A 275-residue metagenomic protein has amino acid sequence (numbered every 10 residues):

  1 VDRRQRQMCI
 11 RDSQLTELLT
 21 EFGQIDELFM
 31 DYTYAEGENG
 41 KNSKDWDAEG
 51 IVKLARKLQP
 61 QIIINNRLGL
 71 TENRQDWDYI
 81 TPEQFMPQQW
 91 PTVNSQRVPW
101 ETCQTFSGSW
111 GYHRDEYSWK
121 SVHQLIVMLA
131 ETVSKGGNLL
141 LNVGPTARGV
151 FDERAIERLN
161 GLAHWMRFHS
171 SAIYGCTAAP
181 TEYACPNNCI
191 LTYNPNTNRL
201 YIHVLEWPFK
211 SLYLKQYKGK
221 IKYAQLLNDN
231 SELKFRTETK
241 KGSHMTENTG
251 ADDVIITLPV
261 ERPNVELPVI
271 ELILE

Functional and structural regions predicted by a protein language model:
V1-I10: Single conserved hydrophobic/aromatic residue that forms the stacking wall/gate of nucleotide- or nucleobase-binding
E17-Q59, I63-T105, G149-R158, P186-L191: Substrate-binding cleft/loops of secretory-pathway carbohydrate-active enzymes
L28, G136, I202, I270: Conserved, mostly hydrophobic/aromatic
Q96, W100-E101, S107-F168, G175-I190: Aromatic/acidic polysaccharide-binding cleft in carbohydrate-active enzymes
R167-K218: Surface beta-strand/loop "capping" patches
L191, N230-V254: Extracellular/luminal ectodomains and secreted, surface-exposed scaffolds of diverse proteins
Q216-E232: Solvent-exposed beta-hairpin/edge-strand motifs
S243-E275: C-terminal beta-strand-rich structural cap/linker in extracellular carbohydrate-active enzymes
